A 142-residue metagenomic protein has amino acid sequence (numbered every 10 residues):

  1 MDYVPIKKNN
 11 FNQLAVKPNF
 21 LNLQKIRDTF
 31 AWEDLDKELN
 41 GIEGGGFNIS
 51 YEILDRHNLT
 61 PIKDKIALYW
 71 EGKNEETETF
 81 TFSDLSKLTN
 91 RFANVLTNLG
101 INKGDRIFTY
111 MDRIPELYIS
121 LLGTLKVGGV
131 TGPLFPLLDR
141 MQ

Functional and structural regions predicted by a protein language model:
D2-I6, N10-K25, G44-L68: A short N-terminal helical cap/helix-turn-helix that marks the beginning of AMP-binding/adenylate-forming
T29-L39: Short, contiguous pre-domain boundary segments
K37-G45, K73-F80: Acyl-group handling in specialized metabolite and lipid biosynthesis
D64-L122, D139-Q142: Conserved AMP-binding/adenylate-forming core of the ANL superfamily
L125: Anion (oxyanion) recognition and catalysis
G128: Structured binding elements
L134-L137: Short beta->alpha connector loops at strand-helix junctions that form conserved, small/polar/Pro-enriched
